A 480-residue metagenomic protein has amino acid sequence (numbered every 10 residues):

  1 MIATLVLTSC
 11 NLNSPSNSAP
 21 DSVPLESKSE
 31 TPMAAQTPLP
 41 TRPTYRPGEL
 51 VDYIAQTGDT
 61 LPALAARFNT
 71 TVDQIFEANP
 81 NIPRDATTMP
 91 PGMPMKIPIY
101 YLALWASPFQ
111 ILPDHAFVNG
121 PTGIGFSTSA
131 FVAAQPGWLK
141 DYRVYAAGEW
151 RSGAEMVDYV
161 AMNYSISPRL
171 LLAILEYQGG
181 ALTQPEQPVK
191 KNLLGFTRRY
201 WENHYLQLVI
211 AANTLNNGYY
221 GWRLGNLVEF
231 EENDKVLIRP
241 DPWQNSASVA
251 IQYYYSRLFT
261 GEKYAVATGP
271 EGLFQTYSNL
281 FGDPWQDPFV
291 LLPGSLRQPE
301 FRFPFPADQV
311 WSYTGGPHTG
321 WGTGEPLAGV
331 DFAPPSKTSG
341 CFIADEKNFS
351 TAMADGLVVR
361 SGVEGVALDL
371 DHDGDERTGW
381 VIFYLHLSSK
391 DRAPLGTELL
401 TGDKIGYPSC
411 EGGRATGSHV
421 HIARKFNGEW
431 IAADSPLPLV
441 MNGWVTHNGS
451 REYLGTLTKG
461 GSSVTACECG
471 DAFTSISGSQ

Functional and structural regions predicted by a protein language model:
V6-S9: C-terminal motif of bacterial Sec signal peptides marking the signal peptidase cleavage site
N13, T197-T314, Y453-Q480: Non-catalytic cell-wall polysaccharide-engagement segments
Q36-V72, M93-M95, I99, I111 (+1 more regions): Primarily a LysM-type cell-wall glycan-binding module
A55, D59-F68, V72-A78, G92 (+6 more regions): Short alpha-helical segments in extracytoplasmic peptidoglycan/chitin-binding modules and envelope-associated proteins
P108-A265: Catalytic glycan-binding domains that act on GlcNAc-containing polysaccharides
G294-L296, E300, W311-A352, Y384: Short glycine/threonine/proline-enriched tight-turn/helix- or strand-capping micro-motif at secondary-structure
P299-F301, A344, L395-L400, A423-Q480: Acidic, glycine-rich catalytic/binding loops that coordinate metals and/or anionic ligands
A344-L395, R414-H419, A423: Zn2+-dependent peptidoglycan hydrolase active-site motif and core
